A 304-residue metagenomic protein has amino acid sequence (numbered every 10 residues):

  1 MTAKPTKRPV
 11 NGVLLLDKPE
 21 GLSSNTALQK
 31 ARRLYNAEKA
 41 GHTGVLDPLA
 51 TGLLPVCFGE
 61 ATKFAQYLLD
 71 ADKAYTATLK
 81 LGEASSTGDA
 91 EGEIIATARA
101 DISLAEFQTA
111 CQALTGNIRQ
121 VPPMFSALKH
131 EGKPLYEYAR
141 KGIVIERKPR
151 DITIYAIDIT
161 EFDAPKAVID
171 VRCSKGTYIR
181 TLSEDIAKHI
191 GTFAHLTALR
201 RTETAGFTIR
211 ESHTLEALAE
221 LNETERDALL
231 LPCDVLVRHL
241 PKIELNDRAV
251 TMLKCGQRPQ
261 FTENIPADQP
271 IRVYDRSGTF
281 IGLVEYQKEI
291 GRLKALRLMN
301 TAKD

Functional and structural regions predicted by a protein language model:
M1-K175, I179-E211: Catalytic cores of RNA-modifying enzymes
M1-P19, N25-H42, L46, A50 (+1 more regions): Accessory RNA 3′-end/elbow-binding domains used by RNA modification enzymes
